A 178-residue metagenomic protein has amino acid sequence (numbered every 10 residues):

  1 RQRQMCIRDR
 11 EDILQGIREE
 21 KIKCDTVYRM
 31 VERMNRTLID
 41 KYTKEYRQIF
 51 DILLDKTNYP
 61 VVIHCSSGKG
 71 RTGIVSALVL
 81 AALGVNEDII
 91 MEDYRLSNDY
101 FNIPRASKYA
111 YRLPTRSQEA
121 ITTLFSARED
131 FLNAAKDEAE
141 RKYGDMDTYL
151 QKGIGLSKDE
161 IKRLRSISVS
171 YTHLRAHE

Functional and structural regions predicted by a protein language model:
Q2-D9, T172-E178: Conserved small/polar residues in nucleotide/adenosyl-binding loops
R3-I7, G68, I90, Y111: Generic low-polarity alpha-helical segments
R10-D25, Y46-F50, T57-Y59: Acidic/His-rich structured neighborhood in mature extracellular/periplasmic domains
C24-E32: Short, basic/glycine-rich phosphate-binding loops at helix/coil junctions that contact nucleotide phosphates
T37-L38, Y42-T57, V75-Y171: PTP/DSP superfamily signal
I63: Hydrophobic anchor at the beta1->P-loop junction of P-loop NTPases
S67, R71-T72, T172: Ser/Thr-glycine-rich phosphate-binding loops at phosphate-binding pockets of nucleotides, nucleotide cofactors
G70, R95, H177-E178: Solvent-exposed alpha-helix faces
